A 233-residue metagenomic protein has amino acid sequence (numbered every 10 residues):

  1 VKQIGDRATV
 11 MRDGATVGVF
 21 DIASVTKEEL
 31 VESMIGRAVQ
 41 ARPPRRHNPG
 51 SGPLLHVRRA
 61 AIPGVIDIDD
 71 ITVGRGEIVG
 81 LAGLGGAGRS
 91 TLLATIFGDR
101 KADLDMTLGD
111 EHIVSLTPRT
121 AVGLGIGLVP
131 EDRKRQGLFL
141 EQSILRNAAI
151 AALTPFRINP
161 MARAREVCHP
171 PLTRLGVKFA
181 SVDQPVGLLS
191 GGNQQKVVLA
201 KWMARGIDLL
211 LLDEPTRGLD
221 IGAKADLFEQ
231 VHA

Functional and structural regions predicted by a protein language model:
V1-A233: Glycine-rich phosphate-binding loops of nucleotide-dependent enzymes
